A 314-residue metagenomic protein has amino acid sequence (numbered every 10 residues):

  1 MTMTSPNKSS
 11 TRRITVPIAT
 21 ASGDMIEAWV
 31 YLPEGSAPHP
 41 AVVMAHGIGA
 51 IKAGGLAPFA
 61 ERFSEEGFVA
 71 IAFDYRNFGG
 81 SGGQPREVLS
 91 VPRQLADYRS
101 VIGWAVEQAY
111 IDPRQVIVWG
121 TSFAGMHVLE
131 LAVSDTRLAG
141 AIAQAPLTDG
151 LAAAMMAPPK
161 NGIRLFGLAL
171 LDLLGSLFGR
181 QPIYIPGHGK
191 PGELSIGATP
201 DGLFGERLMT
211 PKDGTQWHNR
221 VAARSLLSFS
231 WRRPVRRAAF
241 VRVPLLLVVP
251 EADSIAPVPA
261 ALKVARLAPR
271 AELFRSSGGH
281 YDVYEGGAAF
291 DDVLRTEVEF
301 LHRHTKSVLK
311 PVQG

Functional and structural regions predicted by a protein language model:
T2-S36, E285: N-terminal cap/lid segment of alpha/beta-hydrolase-fold proteins
G49-E61, Y75, P259: The serine-hydrolase catalytic nucleophile loop
K52-G55, F78-P113, G287-D292: Catalytic nucleophile-loop/oxyanion-hole region of alpha/beta-hydrolase and closely related hydrolase-like folds
R62-G82: Conserved alpha/beta-hydrolase
L129-M209: Alpha/beta-hydrolase-fold enzymes
V241, L247-V249: Short beta-strand/loop motif that positions the catalytic acidic residue of the alpha/beta-hydrolase fold
S254-A260: Conserved alpha/beta-hydrolase "acid-adjacent" motif
S276-G314: Catalytic active-site module of serine/aspartate enzymes centered on a nucleophile-bearing elbow/loop
